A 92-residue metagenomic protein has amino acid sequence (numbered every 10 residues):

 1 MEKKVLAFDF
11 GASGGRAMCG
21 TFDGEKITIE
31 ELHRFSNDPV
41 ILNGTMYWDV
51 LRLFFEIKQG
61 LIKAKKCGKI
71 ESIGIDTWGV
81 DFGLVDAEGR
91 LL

Functional and structural regions predicted by a protein language model:
M1-L92: N-terminal glycine/serine-rich phosphate-binding loop of ATP-dependent small-molecule kinases, especially carbohydrate
